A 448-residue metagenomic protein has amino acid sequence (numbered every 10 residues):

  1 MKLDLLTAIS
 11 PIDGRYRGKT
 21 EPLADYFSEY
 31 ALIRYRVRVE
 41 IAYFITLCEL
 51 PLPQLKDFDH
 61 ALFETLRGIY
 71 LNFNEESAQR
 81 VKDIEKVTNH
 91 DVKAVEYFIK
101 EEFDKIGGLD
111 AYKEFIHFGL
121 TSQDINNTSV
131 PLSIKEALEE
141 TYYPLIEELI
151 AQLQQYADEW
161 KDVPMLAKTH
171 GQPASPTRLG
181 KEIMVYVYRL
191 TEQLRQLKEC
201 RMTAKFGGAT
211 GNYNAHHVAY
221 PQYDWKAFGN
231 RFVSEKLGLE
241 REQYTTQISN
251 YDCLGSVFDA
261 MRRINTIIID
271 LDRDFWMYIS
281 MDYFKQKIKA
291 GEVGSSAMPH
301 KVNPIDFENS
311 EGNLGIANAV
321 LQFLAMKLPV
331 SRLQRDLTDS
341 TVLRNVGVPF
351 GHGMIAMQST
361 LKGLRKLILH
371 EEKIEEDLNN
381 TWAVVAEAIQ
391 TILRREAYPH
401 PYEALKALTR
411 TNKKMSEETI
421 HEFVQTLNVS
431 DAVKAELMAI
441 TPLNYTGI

Functional and structural regions predicted by a protein language model:
M1-R34, V39, T88-N89, D282-Y283 (+1 more regions): Glycine-rich cofactor/substrate-binding loops
M1-Y213, Y220, D224-F232, G294 (+5 more regions): A helix-coil-helix interface module used to build multimeric assemblies and to scaffold catalytic/cofactor sites
Y43-T46, E102, L149, L153-Y156 (+12 more regions): Amphipathic alpha-helices that form helix-helix packing interfaces
I134-K135, Y142, I183, N250 (+4 more regions): Amphipathic alpha-helical coiled-coil segments and their boundaries
A137, K181, G255-R263, A388-R395: Short, well-ordered beta-strand elements within core beta-sheets of diverse protein domains
Q193, E240-E242, T246-R332: Glycine-rich anion/phosphate-binding loop at the beta-strand->alpha-helix junction
L197-F206, F275-K285, M415-S416: Short conserved catalytic/interaction loops centered on acidic-Pro-aromatic/His motifs
Y223-Q247, Y251: Active-site-adjacent "gating/activation" loops or surface patches in catalytic cores
